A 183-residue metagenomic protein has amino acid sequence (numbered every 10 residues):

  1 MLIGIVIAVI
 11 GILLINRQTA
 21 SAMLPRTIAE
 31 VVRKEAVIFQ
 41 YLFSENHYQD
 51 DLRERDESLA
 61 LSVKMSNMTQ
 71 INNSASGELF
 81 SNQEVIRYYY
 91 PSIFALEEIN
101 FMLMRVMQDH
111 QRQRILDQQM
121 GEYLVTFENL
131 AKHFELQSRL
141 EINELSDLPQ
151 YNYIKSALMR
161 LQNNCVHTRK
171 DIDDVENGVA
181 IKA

Functional and structural regions predicted by a protein language model:
M1-N16: Pore- and pathway-forming membrane helices of multi-pass small-molecule/ion transporters and channels
L14-R26: Juxtamembrane/interface segments at transmembrane-helix termini
M23-Y89, M107-A183: Long, hydrophobic alpha-helical segments that serve as membrane-spanning/inserting helices
L59, F94-A95: Long, compositionally biased charged/polar accessory segments in the mid-to-C-terminal portions of proteins
